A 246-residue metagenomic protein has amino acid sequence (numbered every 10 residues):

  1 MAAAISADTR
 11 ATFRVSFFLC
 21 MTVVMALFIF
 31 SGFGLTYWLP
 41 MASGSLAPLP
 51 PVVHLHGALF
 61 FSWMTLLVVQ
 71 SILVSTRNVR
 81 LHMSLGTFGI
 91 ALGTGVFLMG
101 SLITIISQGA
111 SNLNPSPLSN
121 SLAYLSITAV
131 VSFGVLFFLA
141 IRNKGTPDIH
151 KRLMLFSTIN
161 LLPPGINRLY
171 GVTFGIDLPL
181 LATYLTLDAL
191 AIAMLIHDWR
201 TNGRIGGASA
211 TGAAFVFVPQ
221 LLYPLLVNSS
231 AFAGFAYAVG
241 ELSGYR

Functional and structural regions predicted by a protein language model:
A2-R246: Alpha-helical membrane insertion/targeting regions
